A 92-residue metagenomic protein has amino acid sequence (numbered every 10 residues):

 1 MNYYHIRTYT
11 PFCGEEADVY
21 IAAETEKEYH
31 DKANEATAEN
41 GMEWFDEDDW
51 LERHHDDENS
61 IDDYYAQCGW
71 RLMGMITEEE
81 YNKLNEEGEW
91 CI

Functional and structural regions predicted by a protein language model:
M1-E16: Short aromatic-glycine-(Arg/Gly/Cys) micro-motifs in beta-strand/loop hairpins
Y4, E35-A36: A signal for specific C-terminal beta-sheet/loop modules enriched in small/flexible residues with GP/PG/PP motifs
Y4, Y20-A22, M75: Short linear proline/tyrosine/threonine-rich motifs used for host-factor recruitment and membrane trafficking/assembly
T8-F12, K27, E39, E78-E79: Serine/threonine-rich, low-complexity intrinsically disordered segments
G14-T25: A short, exposed loop/beta-hairpin motif centered on an aromatic-Gly-Thr core
Y29-K32: Short amphipathic alpha-helices within nucleic acid-binding modules
A36-I92: Short, mixed-charge low-complexity intrinsically disordered segments
